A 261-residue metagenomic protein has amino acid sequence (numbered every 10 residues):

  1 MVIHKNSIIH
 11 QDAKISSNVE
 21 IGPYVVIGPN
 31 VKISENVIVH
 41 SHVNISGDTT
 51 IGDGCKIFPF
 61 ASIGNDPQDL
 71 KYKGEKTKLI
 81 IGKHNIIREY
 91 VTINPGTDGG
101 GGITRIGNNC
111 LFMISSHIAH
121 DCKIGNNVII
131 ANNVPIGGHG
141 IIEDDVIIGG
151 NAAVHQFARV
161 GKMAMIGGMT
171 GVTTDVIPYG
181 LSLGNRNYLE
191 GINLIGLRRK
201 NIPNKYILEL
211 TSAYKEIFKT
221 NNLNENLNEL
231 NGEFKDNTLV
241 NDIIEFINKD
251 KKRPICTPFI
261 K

Functional and structural regions predicted by a protein language model:
M1-N6, Q11-D12, S17-N18, G54 (+6 more regions): Terminal amphipathic alpha-helical/low-complexity segments used for targeting or macromolecular assembly
V2-Y188: Structural signal for interior beta-strand "rungs" in well-ordered beta-sheet cores of soluble enzyme domains
